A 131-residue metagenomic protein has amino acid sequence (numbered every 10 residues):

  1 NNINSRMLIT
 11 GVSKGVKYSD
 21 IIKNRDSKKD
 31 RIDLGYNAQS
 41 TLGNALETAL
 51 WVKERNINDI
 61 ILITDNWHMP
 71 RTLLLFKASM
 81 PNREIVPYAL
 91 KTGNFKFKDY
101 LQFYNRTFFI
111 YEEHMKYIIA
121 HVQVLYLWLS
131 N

Functional and structural regions predicted by a protein language model:
N1-Y104: A structural signal for short, hydrophobic/glycine-enriched beta-strand patches
Q102-N131: A transmembrane-helix-recognition feature enriched in membrane-embedded lipid enzymes and envelope glyco-/phospholipid
